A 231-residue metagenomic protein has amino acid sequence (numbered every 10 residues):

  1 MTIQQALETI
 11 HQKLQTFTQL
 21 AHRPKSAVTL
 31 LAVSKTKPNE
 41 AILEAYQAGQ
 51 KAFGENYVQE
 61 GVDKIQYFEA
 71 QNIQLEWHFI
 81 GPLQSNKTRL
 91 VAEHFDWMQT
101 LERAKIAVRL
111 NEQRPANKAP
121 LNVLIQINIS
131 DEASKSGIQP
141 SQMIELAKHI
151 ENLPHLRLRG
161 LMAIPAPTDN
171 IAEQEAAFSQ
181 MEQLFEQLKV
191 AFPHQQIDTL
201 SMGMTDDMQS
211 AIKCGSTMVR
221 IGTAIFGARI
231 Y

Functional and structural regions predicted by a protein language model:
M1-Q187, A191-D206, I212-C214, F226: Conserved alpha/beta-domain cores
S216-Y231: Gly/Pro- and small hydrophobic-enriched strand-loop and loop-to-helix capping segments that sit at the rims
